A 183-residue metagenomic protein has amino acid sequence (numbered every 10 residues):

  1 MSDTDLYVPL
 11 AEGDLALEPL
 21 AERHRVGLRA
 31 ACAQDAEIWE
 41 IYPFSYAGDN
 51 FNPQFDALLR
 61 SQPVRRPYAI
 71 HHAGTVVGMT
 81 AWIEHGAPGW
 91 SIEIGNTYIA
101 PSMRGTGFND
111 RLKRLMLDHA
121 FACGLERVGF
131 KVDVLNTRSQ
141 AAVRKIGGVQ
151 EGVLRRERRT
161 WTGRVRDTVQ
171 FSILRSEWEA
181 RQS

Functional and structural regions predicted by a protein language model:
M1-P53, E177-S183: A short, well-structured alpha-helix characteristic of acyl/acetyltransferase catalytic modules
P53-S91, G95, P101-S102: Acetyl-CoA-dependent GNAT
T75-G78, R138, V165: Glycine-rich acetyl-CoA-binding "A-motif" of GNAT/NAT acetyltransferases
A100-T106, L135: Active-site acidic-Proline motif in GNAT/NAT acetyltransferases
G105-H119, A141, K145: Conserved acetyl-CoA-binding loop-helix of GNAT-fold acetyltransferases
A122-V132: Conserved GNAT acetyl-CoA-binding A-motif
K131, V149-R166: Conserved catalytic-core motifs of GNAT/GCN5-like acyltransferases
N136-G152: Conserved active-site alpha-helix within GNAT-family acetyltransferase domains
